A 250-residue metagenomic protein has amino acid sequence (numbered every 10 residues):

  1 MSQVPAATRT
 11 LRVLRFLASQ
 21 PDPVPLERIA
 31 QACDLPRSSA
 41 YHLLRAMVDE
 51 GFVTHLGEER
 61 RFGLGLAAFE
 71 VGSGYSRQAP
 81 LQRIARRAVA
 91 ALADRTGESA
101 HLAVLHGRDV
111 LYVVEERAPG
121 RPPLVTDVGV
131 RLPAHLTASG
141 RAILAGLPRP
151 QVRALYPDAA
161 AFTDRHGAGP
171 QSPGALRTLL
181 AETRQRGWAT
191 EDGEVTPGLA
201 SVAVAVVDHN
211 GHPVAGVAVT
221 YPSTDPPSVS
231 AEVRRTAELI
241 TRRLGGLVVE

Functional and structural regions predicted by a protein language model:
M1-Q78, E238-G246: N-terminal helix-turn-helix
Q3-A7, L26, R61, G65 (+9 more regions): Short, structured helix-loop boundary elements
R15, R45, V114, A145 (+1 more regions): A cross-family signal for key residues in well-ordered alpha-helices that form functional helical elements
C33, A68, V89, L199 (+2 more regions): Short amphipathic alpha-helical/adjacent loop interface patches that line ligand and macromolecule-binding sites
V53-H55, L102-A103, V206: A structural signal for short hydrophobic beta-strand segments in well-ordered beta-sheet cores
E58-D158: Amphipathic alpha-helical effector-binding/dimerization core of metabolite-sensing transcriptional regulators
A168-R243, E250: Extended hydrophobic
